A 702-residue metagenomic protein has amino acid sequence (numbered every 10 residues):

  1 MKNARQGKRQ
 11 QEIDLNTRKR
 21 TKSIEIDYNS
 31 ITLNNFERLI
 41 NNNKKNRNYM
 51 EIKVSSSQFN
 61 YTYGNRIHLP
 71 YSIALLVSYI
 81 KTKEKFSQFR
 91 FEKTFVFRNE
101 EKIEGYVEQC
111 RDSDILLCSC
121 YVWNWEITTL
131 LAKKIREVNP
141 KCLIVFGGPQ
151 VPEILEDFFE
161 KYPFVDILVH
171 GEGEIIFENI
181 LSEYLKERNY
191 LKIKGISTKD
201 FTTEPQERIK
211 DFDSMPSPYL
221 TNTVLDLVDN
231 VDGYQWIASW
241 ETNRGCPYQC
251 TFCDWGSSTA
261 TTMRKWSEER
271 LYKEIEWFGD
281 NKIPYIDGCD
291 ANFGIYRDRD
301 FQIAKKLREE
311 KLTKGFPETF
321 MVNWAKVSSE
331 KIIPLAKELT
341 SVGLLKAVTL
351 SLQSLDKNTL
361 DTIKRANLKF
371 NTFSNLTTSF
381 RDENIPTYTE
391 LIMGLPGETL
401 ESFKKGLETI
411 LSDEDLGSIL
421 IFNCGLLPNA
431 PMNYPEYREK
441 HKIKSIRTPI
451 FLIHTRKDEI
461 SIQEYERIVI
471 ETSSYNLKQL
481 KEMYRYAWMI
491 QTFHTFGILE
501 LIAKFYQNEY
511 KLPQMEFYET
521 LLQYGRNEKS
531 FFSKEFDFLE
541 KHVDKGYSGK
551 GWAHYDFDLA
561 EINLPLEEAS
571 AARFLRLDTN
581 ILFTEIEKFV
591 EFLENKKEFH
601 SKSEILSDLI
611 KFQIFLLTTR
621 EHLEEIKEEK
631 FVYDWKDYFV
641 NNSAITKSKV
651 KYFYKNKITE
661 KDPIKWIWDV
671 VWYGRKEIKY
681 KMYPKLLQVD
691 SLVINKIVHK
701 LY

Functional and structural regions predicted by a protein language model:
K2-F59, G64, F86-Q88, Q109 (+1 more regions): Radical SAM enzyme core and accessory elements
R5, R18, S23, Y28-K53 (+2 more regions): N-terminal [4Fe-4S]-dependent radical SAM core
N42, P218-D382, M393: Radical SAM [4Fe-4S] cluster-binding motif and immediate context
T62-A74: Glycine- and acidic-residue-enriched helix-capping/strand-helix junction motifs
L75-F89: Short helix-loop-beta junction
I80, K134-I135, L307, F380 (+1 more regions): Hydrophobic positions in alpha-helices of CheY-like receiver
F89-I209: Glycine-rich beta-alpha loop elements in corrinoid/cobalamin-binding modules across cobalamin-dependent enzymes
I115-L117, G279-C289, G315, T319-N323 (+3 more regions): Conserved C-terminal portion of the radical SAM core fold that forms the substrate/S-adenosylmethionine-binding
